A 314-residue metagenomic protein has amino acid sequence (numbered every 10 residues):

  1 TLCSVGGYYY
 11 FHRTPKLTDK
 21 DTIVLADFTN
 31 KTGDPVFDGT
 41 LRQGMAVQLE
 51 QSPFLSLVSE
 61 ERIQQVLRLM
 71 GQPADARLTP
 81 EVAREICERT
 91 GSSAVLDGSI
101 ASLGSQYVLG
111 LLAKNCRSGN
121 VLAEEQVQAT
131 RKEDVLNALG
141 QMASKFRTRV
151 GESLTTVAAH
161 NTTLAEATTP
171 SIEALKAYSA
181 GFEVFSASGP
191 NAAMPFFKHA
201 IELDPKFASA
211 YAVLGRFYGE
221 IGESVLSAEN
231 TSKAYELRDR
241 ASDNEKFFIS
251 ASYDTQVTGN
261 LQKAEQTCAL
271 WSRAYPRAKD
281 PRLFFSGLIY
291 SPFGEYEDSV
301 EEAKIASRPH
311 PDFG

Functional and structural regions predicted by a protein language model:
T1-G314: Acidic, proline/glycine-rich low-complexity intrinsically disordered segments
